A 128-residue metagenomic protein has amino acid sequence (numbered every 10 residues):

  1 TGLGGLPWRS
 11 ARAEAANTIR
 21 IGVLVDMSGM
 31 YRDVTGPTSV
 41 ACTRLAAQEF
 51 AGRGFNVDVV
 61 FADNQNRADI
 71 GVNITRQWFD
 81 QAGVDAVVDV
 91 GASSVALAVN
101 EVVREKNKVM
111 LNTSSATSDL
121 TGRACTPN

Functional and structural regions predicted by a protein language model:
G2-A16: N-terminal twin-arginine translocation
E14-G22, V109-T113: Short coil-to-beta-strand
I19-C42, F50, A62-D69, G91-A92: Extracytoplasmic "Venus flytrap"
E49-F55, K106-K108: Short helix-capping segments at alpha-helix termini
R53-N66, A124-N128: Short beta-strand elements in bilobed, periplasmic/extracellular small-molecule ligand-binding domains
F61, A68-D85: Short, well-structured alpha-helical segments in soluble
V84-N128: Extracytoplasmic ligand/sensor domains, especially the bilobed periplasmic-binding protein
